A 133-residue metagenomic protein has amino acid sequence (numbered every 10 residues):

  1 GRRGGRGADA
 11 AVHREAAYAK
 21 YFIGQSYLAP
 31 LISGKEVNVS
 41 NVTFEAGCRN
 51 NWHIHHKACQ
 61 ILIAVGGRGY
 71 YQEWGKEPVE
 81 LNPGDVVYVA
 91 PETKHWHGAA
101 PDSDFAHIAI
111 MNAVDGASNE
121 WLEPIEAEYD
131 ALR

Functional and structural regions predicted by a protein language model:
G1-N38, S118-R133: A short, N-terminal "cap"/entry segment at the start of jelly-roll beta-barrel domains of the cupin/DSBH fold
P30, V39-T43, I61, P78 (+1 more regions): Conserved hydrophobic/aromatic beta-strand scaffold that supports enzyme active sites
K35-E36, K57, K76, D102-S103 (+1 more regions): Short strand-connecting beta-turns/loops that link adjacent beta-strands
N38-H55: Conserved short histidine dyad/triad with adjacent acidic residue
F44-G47, L81-D102: Conserved metal-binding segment of the jelly-roll/cupin
R49, H56-P83, T93: A short beta-strand-loop-beta hairpin characteristic of the jelly-roll/cupin
D102-W121: A short hydrophobic beta-strand segment most commonly corresponding to one strand of the jelly-roll/cupin
